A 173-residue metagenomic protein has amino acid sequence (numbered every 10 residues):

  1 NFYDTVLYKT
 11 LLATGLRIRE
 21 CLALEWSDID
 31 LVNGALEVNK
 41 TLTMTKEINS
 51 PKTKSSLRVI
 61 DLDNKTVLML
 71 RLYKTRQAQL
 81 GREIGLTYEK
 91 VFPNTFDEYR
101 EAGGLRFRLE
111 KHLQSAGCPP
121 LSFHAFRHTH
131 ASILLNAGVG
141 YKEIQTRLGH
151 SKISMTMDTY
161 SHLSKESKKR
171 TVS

Functional and structural regions predicted by a protein language model:
N1-L24, V32, S56-L57, K65 (+1 more regions): Basic, Lys/Arg- and aromatic-enriched nucleic-acid-binding interface segment
N1-T5, T14, I60, Q77-K90 (+3 more regions): Short, basic (Lys/Arg/His-rich) helix/loop patches that form interaction surfaces in the mid-to-C-terminal regions
Y8, C21, V38, L62 (+1 more regions): Conserved hydrophobic/aromatic pocket- or pore-lining residues that grip, position, or stack substrates in active sites
T10, T14, T53, T66 (+3 more regions): Ser/Thr-centric signal marking residues that sit in or immediately flank functional binding/regulatory motifs
D28: Phosphate-binding active sites in nucleotide-utilizing proteins
V32-A35, N39-F92: Basic, alpha-helical nucleic-acid-contacting "clamp/cap" segments
N33-V38, S122, I133, Q145-L163 (+1 more regions): Short functional hotspots where side chains directly engage DNA or cofactors
E47-S50, A137-V139, D158, H162-S173: DNA/chromatin major-groove-contacting recognition/catalytic segments
